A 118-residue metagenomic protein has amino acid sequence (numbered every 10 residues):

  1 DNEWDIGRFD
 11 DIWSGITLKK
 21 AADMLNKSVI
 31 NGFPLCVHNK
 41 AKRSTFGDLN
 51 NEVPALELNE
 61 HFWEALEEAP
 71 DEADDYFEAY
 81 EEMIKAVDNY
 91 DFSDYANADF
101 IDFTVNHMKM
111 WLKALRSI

Functional and structural regions predicted by a protein language model:
D1-R8, I12, K20-I118: Terminal low-complexity segments of carbohydrate-biosynthetic enzymes
